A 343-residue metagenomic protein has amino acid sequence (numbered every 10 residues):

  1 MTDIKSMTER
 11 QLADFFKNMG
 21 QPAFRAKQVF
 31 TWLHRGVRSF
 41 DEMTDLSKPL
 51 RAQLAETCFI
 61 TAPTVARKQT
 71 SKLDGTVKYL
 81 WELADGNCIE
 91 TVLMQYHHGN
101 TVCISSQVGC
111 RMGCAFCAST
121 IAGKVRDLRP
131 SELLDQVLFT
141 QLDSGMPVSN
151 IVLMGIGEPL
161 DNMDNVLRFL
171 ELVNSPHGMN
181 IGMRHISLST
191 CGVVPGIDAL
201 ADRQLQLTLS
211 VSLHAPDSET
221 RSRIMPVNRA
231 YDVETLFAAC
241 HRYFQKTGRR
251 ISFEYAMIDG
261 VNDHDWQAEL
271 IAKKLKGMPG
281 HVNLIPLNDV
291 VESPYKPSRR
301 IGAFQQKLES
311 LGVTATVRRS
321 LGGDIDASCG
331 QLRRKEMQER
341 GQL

Functional and structural regions predicted by a protein language model:
M1-I89, H241-R250, Y255-L343: Auxiliary Fe-S-binding modules of radical SAM enzymes
S71, S105-S106, S119, S189 (+1 more regions): Short linear Ser/Thr-Pro motifs
V77, I89, N100-I104, M112 (+1 more regions): Generic beta-strand structural signal
D85-G99: P-loop NTP-binding catalytic core
Q95-E132: Canonical Radical SAM [4Fe-4S] cluster-binding loop centered on the CxxxCxxC motif and its immediate flanking residues
I121-N150: Conserved alpha-helical substructure of the radical SAM core
F139-R318: Conserved AdoMet/S-adenosylmethionine-binding subsite of the radical SAM
